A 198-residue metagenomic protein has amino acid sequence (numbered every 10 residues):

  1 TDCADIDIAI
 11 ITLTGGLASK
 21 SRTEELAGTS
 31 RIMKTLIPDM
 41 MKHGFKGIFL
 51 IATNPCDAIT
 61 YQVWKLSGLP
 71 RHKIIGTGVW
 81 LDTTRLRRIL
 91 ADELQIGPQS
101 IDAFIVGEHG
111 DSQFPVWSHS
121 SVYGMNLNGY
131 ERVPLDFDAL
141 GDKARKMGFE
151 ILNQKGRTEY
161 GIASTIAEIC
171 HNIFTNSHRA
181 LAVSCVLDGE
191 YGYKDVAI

Functional and structural regions predicted by a protein language model:
T1-D7, S21: Conserved N-terminal Rossmann-fold NAD(P) cofactor-binding segment
D2-A4, K42-G44, L94-G97, K194: Solvent-exposed alpha-helices and their adjacent loops that cap or buttress functional pockets in soluble metabolic
I10-I11, I51: Redox-cofactor binding/interface segments in oxidoreductases and associated redox assembly factors
L13-G16: Conserved NAD(P)H cofactor-binding loop of Rossmann-fold oxidoreductase domains
S21-R87: Rossmann-like NAD(P)(H) cofactor-binding subdomain of soluble oxidoreductases
S67-K73, D82-I198: C-terminal substrate-binding/catalytic lobe of Rossmann-fold NAD(P)-dependent dehydrogenases
